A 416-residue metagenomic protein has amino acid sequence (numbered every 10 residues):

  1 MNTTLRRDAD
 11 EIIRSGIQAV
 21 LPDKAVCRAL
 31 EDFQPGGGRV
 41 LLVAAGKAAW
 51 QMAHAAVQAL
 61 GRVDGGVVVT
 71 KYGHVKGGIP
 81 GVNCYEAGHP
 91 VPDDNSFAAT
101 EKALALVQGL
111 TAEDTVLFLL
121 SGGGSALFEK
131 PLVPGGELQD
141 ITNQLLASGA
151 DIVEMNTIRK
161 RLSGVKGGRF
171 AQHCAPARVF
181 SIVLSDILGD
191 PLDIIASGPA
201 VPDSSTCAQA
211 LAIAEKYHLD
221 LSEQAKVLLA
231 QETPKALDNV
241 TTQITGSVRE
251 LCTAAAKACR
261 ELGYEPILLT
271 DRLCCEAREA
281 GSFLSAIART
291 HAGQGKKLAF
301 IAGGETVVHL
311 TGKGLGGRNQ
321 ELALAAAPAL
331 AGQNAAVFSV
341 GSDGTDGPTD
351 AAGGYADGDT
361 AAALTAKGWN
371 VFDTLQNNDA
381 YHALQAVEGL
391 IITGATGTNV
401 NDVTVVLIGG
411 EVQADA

Functional and structural regions predicted by a protein language model:
M1-V43, Q51-M52: An N-terminal, well-structured beta->alpha segment
V43-A45, V67-T70, L117-G122, S181-I187 (+3 more regions): Short beta-strand segments
A55-G65, I79-C84, L104, Q108 (+5 more regions): A glycine- and small-aliphatic-rich helix-loop capping segment at beta-alpha/alpha-beta transitions that lines
T70-E113, E154, I158-R159: Glycine-rich oxoanion-binding loops at beta->alpha junctions
P131-D151, D203-H218, G312-F338: Gly/Ser/Thr-rich active-site loops/lids in small-molecule metabolic enzymes that frequently grip phosphoryl groups
I152-A214, H218: A glycine/threonine-rich phosphate-anchoring loop and its flanking beta-alpha core in nucleotide/phosphate-binding
R159, A177-F180, P202-F283, I287: Accessory alpha-helical/coil subdomains and C-terminal extensions that flank or cap enzyme catalytic cores
L324-A416: Internal helix-turn-beta structural module
